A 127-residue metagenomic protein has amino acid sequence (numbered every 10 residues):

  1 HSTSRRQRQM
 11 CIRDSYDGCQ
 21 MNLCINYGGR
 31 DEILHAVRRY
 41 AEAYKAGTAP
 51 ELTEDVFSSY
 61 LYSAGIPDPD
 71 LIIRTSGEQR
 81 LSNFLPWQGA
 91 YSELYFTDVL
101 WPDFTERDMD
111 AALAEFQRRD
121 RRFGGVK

Functional and structural regions predicted by a protein language model:
H1-D14: Single conserved hydrophobic/aromatic residue that forms the stacking wall/gate of nucleotide- or nucleobase-binding
R13-F123, K127: Active-site cores that bind ATP or allylic diphosphates and position pyrophosphate for catalysis
